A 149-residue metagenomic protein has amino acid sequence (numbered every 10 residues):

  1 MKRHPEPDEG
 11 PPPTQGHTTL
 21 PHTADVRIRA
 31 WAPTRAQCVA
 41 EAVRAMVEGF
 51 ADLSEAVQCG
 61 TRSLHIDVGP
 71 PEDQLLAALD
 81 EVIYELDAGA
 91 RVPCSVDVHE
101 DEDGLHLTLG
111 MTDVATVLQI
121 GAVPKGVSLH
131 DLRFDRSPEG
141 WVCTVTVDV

Functional and structural regions predicted by a protein language model:
K2-V149: N-terminal intrinsically disordered, cationic/polar leader segments that include organellar targeting peptides
